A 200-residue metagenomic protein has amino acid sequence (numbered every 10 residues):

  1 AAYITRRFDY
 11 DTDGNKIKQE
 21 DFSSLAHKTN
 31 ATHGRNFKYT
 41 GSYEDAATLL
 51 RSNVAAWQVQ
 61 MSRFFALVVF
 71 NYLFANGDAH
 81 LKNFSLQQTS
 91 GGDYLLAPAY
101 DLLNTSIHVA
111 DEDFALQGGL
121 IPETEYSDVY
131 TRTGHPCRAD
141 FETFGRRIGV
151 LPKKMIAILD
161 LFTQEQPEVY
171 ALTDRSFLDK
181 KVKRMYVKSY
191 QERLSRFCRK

Functional and structural regions predicted by a protein language model:
A1-L81, S85-K200: Anionic ligand-binding catalytic core segments
